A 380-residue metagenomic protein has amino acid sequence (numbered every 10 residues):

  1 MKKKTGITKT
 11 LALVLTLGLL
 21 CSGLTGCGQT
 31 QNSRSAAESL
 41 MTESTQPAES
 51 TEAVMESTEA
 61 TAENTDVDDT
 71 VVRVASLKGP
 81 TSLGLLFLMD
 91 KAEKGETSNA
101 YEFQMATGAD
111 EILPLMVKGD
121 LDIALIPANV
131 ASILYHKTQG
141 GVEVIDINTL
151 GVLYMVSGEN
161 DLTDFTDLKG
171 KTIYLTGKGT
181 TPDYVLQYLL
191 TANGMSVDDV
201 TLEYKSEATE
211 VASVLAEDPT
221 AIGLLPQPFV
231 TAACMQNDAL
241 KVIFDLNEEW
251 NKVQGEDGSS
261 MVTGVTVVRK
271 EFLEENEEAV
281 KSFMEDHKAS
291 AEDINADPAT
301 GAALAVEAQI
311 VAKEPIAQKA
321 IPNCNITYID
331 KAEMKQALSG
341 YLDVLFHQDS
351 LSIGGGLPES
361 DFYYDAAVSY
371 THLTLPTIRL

Functional and structural regions predicted by a protein language model:
I7-Q29: Sec-dependent N-terminal signal peptides of Gram-positive bacterial secreted proteins and lipoproteins
C27-A37: Bacterial lipoprotein signal-peptidase II cleavage site
A36-S39, V54-S196, L202-Y204, Q227 (+1 more regions): Short, glycine-/small- and polar/acidic-enriched structural segments that line small-molecule recognition paths
F87-M89, L153-D164, S260-A279, T327-D330: A bilobed periplasmic-binding-protein/Venus flytrap-type ligand-binding module shared by bacterial periplasmic
D90, V117-K118, H136, T191-M195 (+5 more regions): Sec-exported extracytoplasmic/periplasmic mature domains
N129-V130, T138, E210-L304: Pocket-lining segment of extracytoplasmic ligand-binding domains
L273-Q348: Secondary-structure end/capping motifs
Y370-T377: Conserved small/polar residues in nucleotide/adenosyl-binding loops
